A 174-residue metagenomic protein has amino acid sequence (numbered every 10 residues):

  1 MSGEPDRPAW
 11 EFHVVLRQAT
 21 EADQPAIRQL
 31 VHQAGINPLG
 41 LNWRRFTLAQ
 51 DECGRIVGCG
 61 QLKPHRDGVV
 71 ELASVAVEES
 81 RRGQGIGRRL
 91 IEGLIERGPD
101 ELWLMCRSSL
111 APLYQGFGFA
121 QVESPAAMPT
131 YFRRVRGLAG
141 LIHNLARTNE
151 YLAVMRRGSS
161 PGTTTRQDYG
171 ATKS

Functional and structural regions predicted by a protein language model:
S2-P38, L48-R55, P125, E150-S174: Short amphipathic alpha-helix that is part of the acyltransferase structural core
N42-W43: Short, small/polar residue-rich loop motifs at catalytic or cofactor-binding pockets
L48, R55-P64, G68-A76: Conserved beta-strand in the GNAT
V75-R82, S109: A short, internal acetyl-CoA/4′-phosphopantetheine-binding micro-motif in the GNAT/acyltransferase core
G83-E96: Conserved acetyl-CoA-binding loop-helix of GNAT-fold acetyltransferases
E96-S109: Conserved GNAT acetyl-CoA-binding A-motif
S108-R136, G140: Conserved active-site alpha-helix within GNAT-family acetyltransferase domains
